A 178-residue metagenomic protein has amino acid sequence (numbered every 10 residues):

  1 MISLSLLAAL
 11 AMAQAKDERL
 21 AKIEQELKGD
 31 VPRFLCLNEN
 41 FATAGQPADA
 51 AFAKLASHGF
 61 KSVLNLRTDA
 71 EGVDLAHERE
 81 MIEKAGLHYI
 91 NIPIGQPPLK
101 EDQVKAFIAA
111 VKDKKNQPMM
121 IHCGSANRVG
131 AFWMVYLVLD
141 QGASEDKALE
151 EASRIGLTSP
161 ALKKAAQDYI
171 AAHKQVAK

Functional and structural regions predicted by a protein language model:
M1-A9: Bacterial N-terminal signal peptides
L10-M119, M134-K178: Cys-dependent protein tyrosine phosphatase-like superfamily
M119-G130: A phosphate-binding catalytic loop at a beta-strand-loop-alpha-helix junction that coordinates phosphoryl groups
